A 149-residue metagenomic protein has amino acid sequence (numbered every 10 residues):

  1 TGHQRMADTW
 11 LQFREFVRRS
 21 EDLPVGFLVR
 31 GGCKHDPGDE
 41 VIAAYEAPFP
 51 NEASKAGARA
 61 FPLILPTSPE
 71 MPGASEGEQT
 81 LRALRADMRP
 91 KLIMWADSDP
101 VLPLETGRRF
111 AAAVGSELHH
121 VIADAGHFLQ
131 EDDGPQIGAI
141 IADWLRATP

Functional and structural regions predicted by a protein language model:
T1, L63, S98-V101, G126-F128 (+1 more regions): Short, solvent-exposed loop/turn segments at secondary-structure junctions
T1-V25: Flexible "cap/lid" loop of the alpha/beta hydrolase fold
G2, V41, G57, E76 (+3 more regions): Residues at alpha-helix caps and immediate loop-helix transition turns in enzyme cores, especially N- and C-cap
P24, L28, V41, T80 (+2 more regions): Hydrophobic alpha-helical segments typical of transmembrane helices and their membrane-interface/capping positions
V25-P37, A44-P50, I64-E70: Helix-loop "lid/cap" segments that line or gate small-molecule binding pockets
V29, I42-E46, R59-P62, A111 (+2 more regions): Non-transmembrane alpha-helical segments in soluble domains of secreted/periplasmic/extracellular proteins
A53-A112, V121: Conserved serine/cysteine hydrolase catalytic core
S116-P149: Catalytic active-site module of serine/aspartate enzymes centered on a nucleophile-bearing elbow/loop
